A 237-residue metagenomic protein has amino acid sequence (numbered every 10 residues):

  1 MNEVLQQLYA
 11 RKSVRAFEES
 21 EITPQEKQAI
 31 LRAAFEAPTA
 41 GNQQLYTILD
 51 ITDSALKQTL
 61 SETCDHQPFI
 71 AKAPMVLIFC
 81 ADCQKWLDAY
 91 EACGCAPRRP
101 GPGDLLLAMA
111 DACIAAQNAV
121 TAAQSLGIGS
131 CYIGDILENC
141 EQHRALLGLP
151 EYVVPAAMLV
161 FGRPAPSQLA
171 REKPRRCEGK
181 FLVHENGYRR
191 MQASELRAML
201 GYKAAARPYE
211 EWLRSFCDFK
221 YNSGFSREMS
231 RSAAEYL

Functional and structural regions predicted by a protein language model:
M1-L237: Acidic, surface-exposed loops and disordered segments
